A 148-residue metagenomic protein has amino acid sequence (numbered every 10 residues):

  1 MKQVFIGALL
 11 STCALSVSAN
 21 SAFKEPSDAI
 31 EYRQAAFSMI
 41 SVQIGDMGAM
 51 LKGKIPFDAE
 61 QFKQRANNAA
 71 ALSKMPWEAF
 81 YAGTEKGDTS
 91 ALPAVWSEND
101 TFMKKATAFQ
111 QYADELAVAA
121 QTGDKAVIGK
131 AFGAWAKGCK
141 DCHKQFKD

Functional and structural regions predicted by a protein language model:
K2-L10: Sec-dependent signal peptide recognition, specifically the positively charged N-region followed immediately by
Q3-V4, Q34, K144: Hydrophobic alpha-helical segments, especially transmembrane helices and their immediate juxtamembrane helical caps
G7-A8, S38, D148: Intrinsically disordered, low-complexity segments enriched in polar/charged small residues
C13, G133-A136: Processing junctions and N-termini across compartments
A14-A19: N-terminal signal peptide c-region/cleavage motif recognized by signal peptidases
S21-F132: Extracytoplasmic c-type cytochrome modules immediately beyond a signal peptide or single-pass transmembrane anchor
W135-K147: The canonical Cys-X-X-Cys-His
